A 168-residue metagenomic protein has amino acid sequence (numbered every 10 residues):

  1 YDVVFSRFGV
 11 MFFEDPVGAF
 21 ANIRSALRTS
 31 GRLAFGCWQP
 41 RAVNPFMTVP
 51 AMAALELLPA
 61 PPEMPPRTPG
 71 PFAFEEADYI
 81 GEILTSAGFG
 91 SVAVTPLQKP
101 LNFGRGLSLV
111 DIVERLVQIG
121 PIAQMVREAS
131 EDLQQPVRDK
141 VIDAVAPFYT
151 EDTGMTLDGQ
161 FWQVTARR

Functional and structural regions predicted by a protein language model:
V4-F5: Hydrophobic beta-strand segment of the Class I
M11-F13: A short His-aromatic
V17-G18, R24, R28, R32-R105 (+1 more regions): Conserved catalytic/acceptor-binding region of the Class I
I23-A26, R115-V117: Short, charged, low-hydrophobicity "junction" segments
G70-R168: Conserved Class I S-adenosyl-L-methionine
